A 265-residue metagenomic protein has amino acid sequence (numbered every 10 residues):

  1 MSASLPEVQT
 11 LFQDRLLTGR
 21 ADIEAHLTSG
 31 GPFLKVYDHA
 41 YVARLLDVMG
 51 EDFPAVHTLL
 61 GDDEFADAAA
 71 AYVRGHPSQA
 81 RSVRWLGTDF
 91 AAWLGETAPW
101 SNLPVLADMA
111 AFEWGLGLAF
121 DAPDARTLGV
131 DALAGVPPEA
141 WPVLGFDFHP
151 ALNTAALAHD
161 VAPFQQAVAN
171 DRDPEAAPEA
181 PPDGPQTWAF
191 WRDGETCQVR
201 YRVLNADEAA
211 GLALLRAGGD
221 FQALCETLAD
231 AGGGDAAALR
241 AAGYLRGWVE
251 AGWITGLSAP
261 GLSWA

Functional and structural regions predicted by a protein language model:
M1-P138, C197, Y201-A265: Long, charge-rich, low-complexity alpha-helical segments
V143: Glycine-enriched loop-and-adjacent helix/strand subsegments that border the catalytic/binding cleft of enzyme cores
P150-R216: Low-complexity, glycine/alanine/valine/leucine- and proline-rich hydrophobic stretches
